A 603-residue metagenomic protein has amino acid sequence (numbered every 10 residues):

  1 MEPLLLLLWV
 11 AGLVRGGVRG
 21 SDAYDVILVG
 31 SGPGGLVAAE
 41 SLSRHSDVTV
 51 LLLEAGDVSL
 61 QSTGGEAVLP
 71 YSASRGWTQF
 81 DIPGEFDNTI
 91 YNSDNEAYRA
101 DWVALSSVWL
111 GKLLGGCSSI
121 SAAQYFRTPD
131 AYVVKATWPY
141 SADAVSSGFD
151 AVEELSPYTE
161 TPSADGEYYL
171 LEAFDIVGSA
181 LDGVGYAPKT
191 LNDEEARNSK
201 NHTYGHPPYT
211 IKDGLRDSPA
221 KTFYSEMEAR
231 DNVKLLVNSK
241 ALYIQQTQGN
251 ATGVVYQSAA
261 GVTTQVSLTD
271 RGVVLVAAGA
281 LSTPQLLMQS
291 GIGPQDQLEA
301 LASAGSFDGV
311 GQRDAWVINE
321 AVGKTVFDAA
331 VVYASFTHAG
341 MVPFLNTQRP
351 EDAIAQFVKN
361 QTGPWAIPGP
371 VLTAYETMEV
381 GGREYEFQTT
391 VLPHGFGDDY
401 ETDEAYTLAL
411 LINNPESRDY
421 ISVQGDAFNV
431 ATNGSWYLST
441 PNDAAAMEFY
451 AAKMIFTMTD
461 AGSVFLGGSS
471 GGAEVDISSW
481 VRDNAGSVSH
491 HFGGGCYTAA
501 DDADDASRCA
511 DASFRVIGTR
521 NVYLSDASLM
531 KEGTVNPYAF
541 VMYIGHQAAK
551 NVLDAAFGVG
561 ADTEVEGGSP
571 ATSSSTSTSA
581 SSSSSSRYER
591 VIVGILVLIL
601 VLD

Functional and structural regions predicted by a protein language model:
A23-L52: N-terminal Rossmann-like FAD-binding beta1-loop-alpha1 element of flavoenzymes
G30-G32, A55, G279, A527: Glycine-rich Rossmann-fold phosphate-binding loop(s) that bind the pyrophosphate of adenine dinucleotide cofactors
H45-T49, G56-V68, S141, I244 (+2 more regions): Glycine-rich loop(s) and the adjacent beta-strand/alpha-helix scaffold that form part
S46-V48, A55-G115, S141, E172-G183 (+2 more regions): N-terminal FAD cofactor-binding segment of flavoenzymes
S119, A131-Y243, T247, A251: Conserved redox-cofactor binding core of oxidoreductases
V237, L242-T247, D460-G533: A glycine-rich dinucleotide-binding beta-alpha-beta segment and adjacent secondary-structure elements that constitute
V332-M447, S489-G494, A500-D502, S507 (+2 more regions): FAD cofactor-binding and catalytic pocket of flavoenzymes
S581-D603: Cleavable C-terminal sorting propeptides in eukaryotic secreted/cell-surface proteins
